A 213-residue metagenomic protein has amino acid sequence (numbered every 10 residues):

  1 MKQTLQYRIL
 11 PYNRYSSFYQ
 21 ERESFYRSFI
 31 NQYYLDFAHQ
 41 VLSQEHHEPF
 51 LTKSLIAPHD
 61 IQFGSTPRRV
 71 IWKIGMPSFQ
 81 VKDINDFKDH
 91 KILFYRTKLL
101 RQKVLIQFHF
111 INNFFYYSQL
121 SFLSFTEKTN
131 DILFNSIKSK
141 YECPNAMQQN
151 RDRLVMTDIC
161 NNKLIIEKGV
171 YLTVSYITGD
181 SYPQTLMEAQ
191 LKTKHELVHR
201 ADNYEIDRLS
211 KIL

Functional and structural regions predicted by a protein language model:
M1-N85, Q119-L213: Non-cytosolic coordination micro-motifs
D86-R96: Short, hydrophobic/aromatic-rich segments at coil-to-beta transitions
L100-I106: Short, surface-exposed coil-to-beta transition loops
